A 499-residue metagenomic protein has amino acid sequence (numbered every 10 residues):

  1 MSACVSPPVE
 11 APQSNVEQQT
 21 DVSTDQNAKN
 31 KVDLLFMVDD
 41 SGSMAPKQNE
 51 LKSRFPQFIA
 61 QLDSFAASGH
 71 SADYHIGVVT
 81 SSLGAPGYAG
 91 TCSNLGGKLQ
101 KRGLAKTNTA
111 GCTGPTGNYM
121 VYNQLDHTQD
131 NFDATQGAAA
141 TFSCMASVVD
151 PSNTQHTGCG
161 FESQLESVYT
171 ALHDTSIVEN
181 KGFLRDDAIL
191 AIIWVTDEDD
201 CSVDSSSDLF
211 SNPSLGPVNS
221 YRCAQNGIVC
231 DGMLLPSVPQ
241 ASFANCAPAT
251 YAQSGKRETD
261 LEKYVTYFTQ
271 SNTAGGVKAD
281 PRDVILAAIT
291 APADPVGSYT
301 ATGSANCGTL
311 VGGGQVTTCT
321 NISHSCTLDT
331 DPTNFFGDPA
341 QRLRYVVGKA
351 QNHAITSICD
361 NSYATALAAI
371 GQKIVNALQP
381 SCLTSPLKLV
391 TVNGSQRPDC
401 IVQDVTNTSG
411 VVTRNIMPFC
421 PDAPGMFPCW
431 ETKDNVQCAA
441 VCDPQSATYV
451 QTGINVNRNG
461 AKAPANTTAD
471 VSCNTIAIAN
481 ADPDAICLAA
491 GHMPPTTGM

Functional and structural regions predicted by a protein language model:
M1-A3: Hydrophobic h-region of N-terminal signal peptides that target proteins for export in Gram-negative bacteria
V5-M499: Divalent cation-coordinating acidic motifs and surrounding scaffolds that mediate Ca2+/Mg2+/Mn2+/Zn2+-dependent binding
